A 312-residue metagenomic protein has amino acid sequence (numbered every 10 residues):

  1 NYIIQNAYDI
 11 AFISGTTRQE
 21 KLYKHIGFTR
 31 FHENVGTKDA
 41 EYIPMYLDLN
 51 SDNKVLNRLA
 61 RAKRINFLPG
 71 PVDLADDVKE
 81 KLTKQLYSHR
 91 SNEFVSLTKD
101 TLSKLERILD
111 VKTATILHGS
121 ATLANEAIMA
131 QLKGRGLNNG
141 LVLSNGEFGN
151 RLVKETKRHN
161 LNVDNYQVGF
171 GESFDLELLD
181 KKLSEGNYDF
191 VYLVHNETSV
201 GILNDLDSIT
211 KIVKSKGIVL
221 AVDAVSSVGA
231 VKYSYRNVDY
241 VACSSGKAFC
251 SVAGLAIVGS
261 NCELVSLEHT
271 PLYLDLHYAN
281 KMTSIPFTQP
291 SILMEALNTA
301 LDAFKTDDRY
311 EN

Functional and structural regions predicted by a protein language model:
I4-R64: Terminal substrate-recognition subdomain of acyl/acetyltransferases
K63-H118, T122: A glycine-/small-polar-enriched, mobile loop at the entrance of the PLP active site in fold-type I
D73-L74, G246-N312: Active-site C-terminal subdomain of aminotransferase-like
V111-L141, N145, G149-V153: Conserved beta-loop-alpha segment that forms the PLP phosphate-binding cup at the N-terminus of a helix
R151-N162: Active-site-proximal loop->helix
F174-V225, G229: Active-site phosphate-binding strand-loop segment of PLP-dependent enzymes
Y235-G246: Conserved active-site segment immediately N-terminal to the catalytic lysine that forms the internal aldimine
